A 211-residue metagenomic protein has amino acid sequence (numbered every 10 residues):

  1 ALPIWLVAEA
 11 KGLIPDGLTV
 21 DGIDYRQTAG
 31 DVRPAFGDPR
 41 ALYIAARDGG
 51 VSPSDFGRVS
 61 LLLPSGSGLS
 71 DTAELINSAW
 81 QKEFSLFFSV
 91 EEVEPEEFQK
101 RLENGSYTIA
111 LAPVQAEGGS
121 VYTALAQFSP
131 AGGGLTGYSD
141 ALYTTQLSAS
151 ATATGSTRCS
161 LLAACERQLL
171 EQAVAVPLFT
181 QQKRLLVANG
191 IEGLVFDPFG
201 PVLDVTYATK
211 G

Functional and structural regions predicted by a protein language model:
A1, W5, L42-G49, A79-L86 (+5 more regions): Structured segments of extracytoplasmic/periplasmic soluble domains in secreted or envelope-associated proteins
P3-D48, G68-D71: Structural transition elements
L6-A8, L18-D21, S65-L69, E96-E97 (+3 more regions): Solvent-exposed loop/turn segments at secondary-structure junctions within structured extracellular/periplasmic domains
V7, A29-P39, S65-A73, P95 (+2 more regions): Solvent-exposed, acidic/flexible segments
T19-D38, V51-S54, R101-G105, T123-A149 (+1 more regions): Short, solvent-exposed loop/beta-turn-alpha elements that line the ligand-binding surface or hinge of extracytoplasmic
I44-A116: Ligand/substrate-recognition segments at binding pockets and active sites
A45-P64, G155-N189: Bilobed periplasmic-binding protein-like "clamshell/Venus-flytrap" ligand-binding domains
D71-L75, Q81, F87, E97-K100 (+9 more regions): Small-molecule-sensing regulatory modules
